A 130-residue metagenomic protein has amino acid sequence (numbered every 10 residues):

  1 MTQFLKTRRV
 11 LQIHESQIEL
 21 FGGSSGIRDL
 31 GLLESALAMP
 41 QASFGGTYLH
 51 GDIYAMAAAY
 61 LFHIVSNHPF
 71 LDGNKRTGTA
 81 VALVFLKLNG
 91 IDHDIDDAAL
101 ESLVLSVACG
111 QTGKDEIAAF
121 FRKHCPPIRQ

Functional and structural regions predicted by a protein language model:
M1-Q130: FIC/Doc superfamily catalytic core
